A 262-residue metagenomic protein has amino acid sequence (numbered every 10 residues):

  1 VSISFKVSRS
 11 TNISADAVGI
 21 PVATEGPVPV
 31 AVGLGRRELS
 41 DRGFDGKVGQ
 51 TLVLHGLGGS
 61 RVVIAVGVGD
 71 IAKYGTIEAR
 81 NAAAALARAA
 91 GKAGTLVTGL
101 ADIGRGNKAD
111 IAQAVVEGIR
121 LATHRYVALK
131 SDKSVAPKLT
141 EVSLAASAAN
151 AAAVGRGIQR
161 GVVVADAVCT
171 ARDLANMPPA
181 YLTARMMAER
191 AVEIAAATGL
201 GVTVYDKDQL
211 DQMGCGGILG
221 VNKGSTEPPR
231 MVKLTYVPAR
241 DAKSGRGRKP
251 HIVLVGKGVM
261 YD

Functional and structural regions predicted by a protein language model:
V1-G258: Short amphipathic alpha-helical segment within the helicase RecA-like ATPase core that mediates nucleic-acid
